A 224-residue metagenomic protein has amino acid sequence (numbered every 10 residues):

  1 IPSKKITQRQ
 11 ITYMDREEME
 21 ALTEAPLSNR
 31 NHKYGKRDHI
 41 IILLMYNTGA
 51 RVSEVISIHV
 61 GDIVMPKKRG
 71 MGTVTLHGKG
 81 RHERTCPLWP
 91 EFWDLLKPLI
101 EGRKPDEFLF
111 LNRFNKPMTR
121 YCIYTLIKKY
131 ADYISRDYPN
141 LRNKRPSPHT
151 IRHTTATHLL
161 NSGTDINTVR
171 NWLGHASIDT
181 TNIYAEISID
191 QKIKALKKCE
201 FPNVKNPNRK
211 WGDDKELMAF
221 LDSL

Functional and structural regions predicted by a protein language model:
I1-L224: Conserved catalytic core of the tyrosine transesterase superfamily
